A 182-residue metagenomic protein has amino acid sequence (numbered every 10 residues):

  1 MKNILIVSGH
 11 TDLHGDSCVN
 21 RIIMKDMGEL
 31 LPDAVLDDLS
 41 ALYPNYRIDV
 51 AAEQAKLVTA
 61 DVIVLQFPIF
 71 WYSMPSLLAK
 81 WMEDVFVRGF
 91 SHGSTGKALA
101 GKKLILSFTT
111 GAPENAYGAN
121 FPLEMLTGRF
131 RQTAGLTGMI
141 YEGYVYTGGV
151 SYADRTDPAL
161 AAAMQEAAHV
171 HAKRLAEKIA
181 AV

Functional and structural regions predicted by a protein language model:
M1-D33, Q165-E166, V170: N-terminal beta1-alpha1 ligand-phosphate binding loop
I6, L36, L65, L104-F108 (+1 more regions): Structural beta-sheet core signal
G15-D16, A116-P122, A159-A161: Short, flexible/disordered intra-domain loops and linkers
C18-E29, M125-M139: Short, solvent-exposed amphipathic alpha-helices that sit in or adjacent to ligand/effector-binding or catalytic
D33-N45: A short beta-strand-loop structural module common to alpha/beta enzyme folds
P44-A60, A167-L175: Glycine-rich, highly charged phosphate/nucleotide-binding loops
A51-R131: Helix-loop-strand module that forms the ligand-binding subsite of alpha/beta enzymes
R131-V182: Glycine-rich phosphate/pyrophosphate-binding loop and the adjoining helix
